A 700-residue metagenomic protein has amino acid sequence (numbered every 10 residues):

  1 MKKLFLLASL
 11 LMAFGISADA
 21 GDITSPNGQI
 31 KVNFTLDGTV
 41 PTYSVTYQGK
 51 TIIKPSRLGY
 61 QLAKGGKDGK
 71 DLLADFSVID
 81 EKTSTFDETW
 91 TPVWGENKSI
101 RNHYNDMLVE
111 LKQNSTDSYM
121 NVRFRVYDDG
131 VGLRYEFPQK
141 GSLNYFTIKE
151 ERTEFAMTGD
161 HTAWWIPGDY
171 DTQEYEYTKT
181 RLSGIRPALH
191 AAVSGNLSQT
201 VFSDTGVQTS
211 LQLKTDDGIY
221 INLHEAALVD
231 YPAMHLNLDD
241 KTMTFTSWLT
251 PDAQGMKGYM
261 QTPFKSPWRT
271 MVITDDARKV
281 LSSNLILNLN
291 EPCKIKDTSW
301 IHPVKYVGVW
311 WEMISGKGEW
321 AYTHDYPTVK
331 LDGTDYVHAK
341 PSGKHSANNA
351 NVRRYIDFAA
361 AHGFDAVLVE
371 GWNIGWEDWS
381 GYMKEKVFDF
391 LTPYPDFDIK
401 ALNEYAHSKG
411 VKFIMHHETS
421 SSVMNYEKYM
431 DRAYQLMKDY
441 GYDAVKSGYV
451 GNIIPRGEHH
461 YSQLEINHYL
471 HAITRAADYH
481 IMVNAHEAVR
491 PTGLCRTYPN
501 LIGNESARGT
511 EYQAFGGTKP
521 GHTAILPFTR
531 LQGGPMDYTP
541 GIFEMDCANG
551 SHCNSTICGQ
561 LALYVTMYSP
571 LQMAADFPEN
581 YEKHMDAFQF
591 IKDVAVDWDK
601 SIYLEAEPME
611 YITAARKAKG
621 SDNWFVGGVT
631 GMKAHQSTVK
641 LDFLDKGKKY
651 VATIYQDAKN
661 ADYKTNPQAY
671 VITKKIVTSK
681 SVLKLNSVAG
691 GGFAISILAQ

Functional and structural regions predicted by a protein language model:
M1-D22: Bacterial Sec-dependent N-terminal signal peptides
D22-K296: N-terminal accessory beta-strand-rich subdomains and adjacent acidic, glycine-rich linkers that precede catalytic cores
Q261-R354, H362, A366: An acidic-aromatic substrate-binding cleft motif
N351-W372, D439-D443: Catalytic domains of carbohydrate-active enzymes, especially glycoside hydrolases
E370-T556: Aromatic- and carboxylate-enriched substrate-binding clefts and catalytic-loop regions of carbohydrate-active enzymes
C558-E605: Catalytic cores of secreted or luminal carbohydrate-active enzymes
P608-V651, F693-A694: Carbohydrate-binding surface patches
K674-Q700: C-terminal beta-strand-rich structural cap/linker in extracellular carbohydrate-active enzymes
